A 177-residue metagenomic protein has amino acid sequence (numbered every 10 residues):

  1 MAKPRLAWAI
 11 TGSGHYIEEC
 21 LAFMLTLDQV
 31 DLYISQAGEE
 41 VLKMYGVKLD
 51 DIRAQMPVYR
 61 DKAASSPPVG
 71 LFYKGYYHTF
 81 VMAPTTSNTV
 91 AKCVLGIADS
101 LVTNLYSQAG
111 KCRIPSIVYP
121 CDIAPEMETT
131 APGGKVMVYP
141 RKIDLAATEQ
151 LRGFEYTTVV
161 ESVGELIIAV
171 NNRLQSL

Functional and structural regions predicted by a protein language model:
M1-L177: A cross-family phosphate/adenosyl-ligand binding-site feature
